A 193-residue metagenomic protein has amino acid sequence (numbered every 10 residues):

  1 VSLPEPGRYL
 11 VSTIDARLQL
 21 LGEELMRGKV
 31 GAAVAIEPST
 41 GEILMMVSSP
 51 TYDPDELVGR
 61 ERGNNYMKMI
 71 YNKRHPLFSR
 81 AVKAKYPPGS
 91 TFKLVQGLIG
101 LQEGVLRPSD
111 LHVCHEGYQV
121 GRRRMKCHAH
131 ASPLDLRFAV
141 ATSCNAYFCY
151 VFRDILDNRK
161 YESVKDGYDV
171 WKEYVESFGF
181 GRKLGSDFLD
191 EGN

Functional and structural regions predicted by a protein language model:
V1-A32, S39: Conserved, well-ordered alpha-helix/loop/beta-strand core segments that scaffold catalytic motifs
I14, P38-T91, V95-N193: Beta-lactam-recognizing serine transpeptidase/beta-lactamase-like catalytic domain environment
G31-V34, L44: Generic short beta-strand
